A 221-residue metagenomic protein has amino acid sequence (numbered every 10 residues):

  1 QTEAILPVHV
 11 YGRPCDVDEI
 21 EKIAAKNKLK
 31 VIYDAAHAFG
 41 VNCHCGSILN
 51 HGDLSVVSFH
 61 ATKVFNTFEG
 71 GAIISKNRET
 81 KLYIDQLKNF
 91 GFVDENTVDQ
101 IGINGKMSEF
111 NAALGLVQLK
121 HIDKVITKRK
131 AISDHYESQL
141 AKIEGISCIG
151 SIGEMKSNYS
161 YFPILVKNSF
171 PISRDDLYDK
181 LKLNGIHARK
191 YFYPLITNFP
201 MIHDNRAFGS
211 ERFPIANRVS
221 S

Functional and structural regions predicted by a protein language model:
Q1-T67, I74: Active-site phosphate-binding strand-loop segment of PLP-dependent enzymes
A4-V8, R13, V17-E19, K26 (+2 more regions): PLP-dependent aminotransferase class I/II
A36-H37, H60, E69, D85-N89 (+1 more regions): Histidine-centered beta-alpha loop that forms part of the nucleotide-sugar donor binding/catalytic region in diverse
F68-E69, L116: Amphipathic alpha-helical segments within well-ordered protein domains
E69-G70, I122: Short active-site oxyanion
G71-I73, F162: Well-ordered beta-strand positions enriched in small/hydrophobic/aromatic, beta-favoring residues
